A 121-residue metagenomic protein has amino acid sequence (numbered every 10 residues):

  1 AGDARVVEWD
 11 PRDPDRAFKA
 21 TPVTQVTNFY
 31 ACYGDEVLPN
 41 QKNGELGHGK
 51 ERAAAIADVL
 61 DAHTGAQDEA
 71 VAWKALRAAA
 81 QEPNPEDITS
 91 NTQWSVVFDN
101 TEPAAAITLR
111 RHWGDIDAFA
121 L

Functional and structural regions predicted by a protein language model:
G2-L121: C-terminal, well-structured catalytic/ligand-binding subdomain of enzymes
